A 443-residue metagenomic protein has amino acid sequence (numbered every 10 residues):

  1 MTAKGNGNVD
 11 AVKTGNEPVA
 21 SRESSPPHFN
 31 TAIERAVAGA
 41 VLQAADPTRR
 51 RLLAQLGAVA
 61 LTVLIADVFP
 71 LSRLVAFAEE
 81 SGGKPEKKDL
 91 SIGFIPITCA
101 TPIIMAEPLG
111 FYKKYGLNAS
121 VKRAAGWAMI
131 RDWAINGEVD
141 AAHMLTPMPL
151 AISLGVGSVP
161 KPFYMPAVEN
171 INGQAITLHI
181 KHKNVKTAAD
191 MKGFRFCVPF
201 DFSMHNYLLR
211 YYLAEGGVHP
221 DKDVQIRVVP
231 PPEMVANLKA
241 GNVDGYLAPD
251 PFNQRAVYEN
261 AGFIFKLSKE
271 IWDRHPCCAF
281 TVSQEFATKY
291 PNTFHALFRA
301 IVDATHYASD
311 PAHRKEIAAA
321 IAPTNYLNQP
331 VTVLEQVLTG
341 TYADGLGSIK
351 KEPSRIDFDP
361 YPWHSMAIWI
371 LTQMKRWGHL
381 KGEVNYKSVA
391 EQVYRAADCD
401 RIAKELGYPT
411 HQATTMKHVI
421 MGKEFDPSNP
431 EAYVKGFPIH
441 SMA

Functional and structural regions predicted by a protein language model:
M1-R51, D67, L71-V75: N-terminal secretory signal peptides
L56-L64: Sec-dependent signal peptide hydrophobic core
G57, V139, V243, V302-H306: Solvent-exposed alpha-helix faces
L74-V228, M234-R274, A413, K417-Y433 (+2 more regions): Short, glycine-/small- and polar/acidic-enriched structural segments that line small-molecule recognition paths
I176-T177, A279-V282, F286-A287: Short glycine- and hydrophobic/aromatic-rich loop-to-beta-strand nucleating segment in the catalytic cores
R274-H275, E316: Short gly/pro-enriched beta-turn/loop segments at secondary-structure junctions
K289-R395: Secondary-structure end/capping motifs
L371-A443: Conserved C-terminal helix/tail region of periplasmic/extracytoplasmic solute-binding proteins
